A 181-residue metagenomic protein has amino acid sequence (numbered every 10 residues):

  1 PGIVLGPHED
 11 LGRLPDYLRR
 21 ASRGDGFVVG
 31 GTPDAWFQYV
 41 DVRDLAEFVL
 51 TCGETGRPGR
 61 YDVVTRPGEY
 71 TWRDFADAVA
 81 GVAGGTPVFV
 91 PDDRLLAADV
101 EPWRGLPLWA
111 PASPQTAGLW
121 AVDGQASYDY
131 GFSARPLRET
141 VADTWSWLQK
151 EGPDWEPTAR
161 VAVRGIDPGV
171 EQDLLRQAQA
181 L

Functional and structural regions predicted by a protein language model:
P1-H8: Conserved beta-loop-beta element that borders a ligand/cofactor-binding pocket
G12-Y17, V29-T55, G59-D62, E139 (+1 more regions): Substrate-positioning beta->alpha
L18-G30, G85-T86, L119: A short C-terminal helix-loop "cap" of Rossmann-like NAD(P)-dependent dehydrogenase/epimerase domains
W36, T116-L119: Glycine/small-residue-rich pyrophosphate-binding loop that anchors the diphosphate of NDP-sugar donors
V40, Y70, V122, F132-R135: Residue-level signal for the nucleotide or nucleotide-sugar donor/cofactor binding architecture
C52-Q115, V122-D123, D143, G152-L181: Mid/C-terminal beta-alpha module of Rossmann-like enzyme folds, strongest in SDR-family dehydrogenases/epimerases
A126-P157: A contiguous, mid-protein "functional segment" used to position or interact with cofactors/ions or partner subunits
